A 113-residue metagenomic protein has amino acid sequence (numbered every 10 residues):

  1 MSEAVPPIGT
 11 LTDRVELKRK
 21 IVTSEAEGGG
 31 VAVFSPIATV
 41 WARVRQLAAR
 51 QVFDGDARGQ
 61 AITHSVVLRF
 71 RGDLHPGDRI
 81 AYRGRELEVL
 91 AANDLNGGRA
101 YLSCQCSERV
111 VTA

Functional and structural regions predicted by a protein language model:
S2-E3, I8-G9, T23-S24, G29-A113: Short, conserved turn/kink motifs that form compact alpha/beta structural patches or helix kinks used as
G9-V15: Short structural boundary motif marking the start of a folded domain
